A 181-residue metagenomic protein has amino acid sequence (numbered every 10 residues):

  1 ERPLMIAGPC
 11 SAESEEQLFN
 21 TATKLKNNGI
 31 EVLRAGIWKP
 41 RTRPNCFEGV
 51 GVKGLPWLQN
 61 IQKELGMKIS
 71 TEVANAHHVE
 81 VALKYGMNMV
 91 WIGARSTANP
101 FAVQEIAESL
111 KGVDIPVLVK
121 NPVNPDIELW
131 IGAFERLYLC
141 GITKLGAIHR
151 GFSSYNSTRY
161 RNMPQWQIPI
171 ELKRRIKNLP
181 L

Functional and structural regions predicted by a protein language model:
R2-P3, G29-E31, K63-I69, G86-N88 (+3 more regions): Short, well-ordered coil/turn segments that N-cap beta-strands
P3-N20, R43-G49, M67-V73, G93-A94 (+2 more regions): Active-site mouth loops of central-metabolism enzymes
G8, L25, L33, A82 (+1 more regions): Conserved, mostly hydrophobic/aromatic
E15-N20, A76-Y85, D126-F134: Catalytic cores of alpha/beta
R34-K53: Glycine-rich, proline-tolerant flexible connector loops at the mouths of alpha/beta enzymes
E48-P56, R161-I168: Charged helix-capping and loop-helix junction motifs
E48-V50, M67-V79, N88-A102, I115-I127 (+1 more regions): Catalytic beta/alpha-barrel core
I106-L181: Catalytic alpha/beta core domains of metabolic enzymes, predominantly
